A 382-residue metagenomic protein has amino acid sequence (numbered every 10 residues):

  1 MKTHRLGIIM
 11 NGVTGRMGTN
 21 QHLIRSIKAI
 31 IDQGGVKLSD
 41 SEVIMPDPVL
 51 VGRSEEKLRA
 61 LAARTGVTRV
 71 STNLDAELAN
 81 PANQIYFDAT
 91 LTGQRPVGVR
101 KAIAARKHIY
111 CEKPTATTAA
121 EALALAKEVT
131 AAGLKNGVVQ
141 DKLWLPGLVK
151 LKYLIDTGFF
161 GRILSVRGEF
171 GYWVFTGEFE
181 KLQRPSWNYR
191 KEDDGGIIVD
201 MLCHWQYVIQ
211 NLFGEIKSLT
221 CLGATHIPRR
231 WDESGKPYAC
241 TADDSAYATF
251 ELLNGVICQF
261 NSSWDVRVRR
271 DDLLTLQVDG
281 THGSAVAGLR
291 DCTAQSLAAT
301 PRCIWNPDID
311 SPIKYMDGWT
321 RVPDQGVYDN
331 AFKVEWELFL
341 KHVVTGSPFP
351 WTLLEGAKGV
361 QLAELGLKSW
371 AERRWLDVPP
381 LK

Functional and structural regions predicted by a protein language model:
M1-T65: N-terminal Rossmann-like dinucleotide-binding module
T3, L134, G161-S165, K368-K382: C-terminal capping/lid region of NAD(P)-dependent oxidoreductase domains
R69-P81: Short acidic low-complexity segments
Q84-I85, L91, P96-L143, G158: Beta-strand-loop-alpha-helix segment that lines the small-molecule cofactor/substrate pocket of alpha/beta enzymes
C111-E112, N136-V138, R167, F260 (+1 more regions): Hydrophobic residues in well-ordered beta-strands that form the structural core
K142-C240, R373: Predominantly a Rossmann-like dinucleotide-binding segment in NAD(P)-dependent oxidoreductases
C203, S262-R269, V327: Glycine-rich phosphate/pyrophosphate-binding beta-alpha loops
S218, P228-S234, Y238-A239, Y247 (+4 more regions): C-terminal glycine/acidic-rich active-site capping loop/insertion
